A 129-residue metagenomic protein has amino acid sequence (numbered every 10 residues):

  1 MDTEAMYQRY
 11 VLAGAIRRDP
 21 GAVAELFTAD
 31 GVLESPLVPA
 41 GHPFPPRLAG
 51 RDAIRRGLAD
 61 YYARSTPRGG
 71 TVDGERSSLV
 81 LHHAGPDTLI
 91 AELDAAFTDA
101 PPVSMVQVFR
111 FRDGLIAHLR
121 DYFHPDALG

Functional and structural regions predicted by a protein language model:
M1-G129: C-terminal and inter-domain tail/linker signature
